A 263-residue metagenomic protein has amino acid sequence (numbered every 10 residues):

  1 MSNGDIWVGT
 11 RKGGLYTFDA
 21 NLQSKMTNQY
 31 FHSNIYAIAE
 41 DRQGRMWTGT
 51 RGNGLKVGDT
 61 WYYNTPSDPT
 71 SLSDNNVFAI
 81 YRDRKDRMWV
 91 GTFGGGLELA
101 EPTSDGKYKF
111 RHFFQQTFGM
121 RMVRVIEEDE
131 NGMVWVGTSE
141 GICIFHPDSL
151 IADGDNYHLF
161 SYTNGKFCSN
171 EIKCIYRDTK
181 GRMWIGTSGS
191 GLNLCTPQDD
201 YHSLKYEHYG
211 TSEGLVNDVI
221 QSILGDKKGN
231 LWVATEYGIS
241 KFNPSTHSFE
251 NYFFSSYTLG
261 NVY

Functional and structural regions predicted by a protein language model:
M1-Y263: Carboxylate-rich, polar loop motifs that coordinate divalent cations or form catalytic acidic clusters
